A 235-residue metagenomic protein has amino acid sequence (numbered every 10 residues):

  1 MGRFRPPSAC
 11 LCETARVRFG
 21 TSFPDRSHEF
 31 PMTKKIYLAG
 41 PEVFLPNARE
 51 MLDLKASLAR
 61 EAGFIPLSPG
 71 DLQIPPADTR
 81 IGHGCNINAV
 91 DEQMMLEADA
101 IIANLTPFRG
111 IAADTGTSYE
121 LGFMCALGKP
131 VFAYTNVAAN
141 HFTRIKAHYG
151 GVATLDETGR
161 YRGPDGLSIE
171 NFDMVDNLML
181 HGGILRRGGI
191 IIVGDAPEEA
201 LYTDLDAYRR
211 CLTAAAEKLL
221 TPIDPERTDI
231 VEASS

Functional and structural regions predicted by a protein language model:
C10-C12: Cysteine-centered motifs
H28-S235: Conserved catalytic or regulatory cores that recognize and/or transform ribose-phosphate-containing ligands
